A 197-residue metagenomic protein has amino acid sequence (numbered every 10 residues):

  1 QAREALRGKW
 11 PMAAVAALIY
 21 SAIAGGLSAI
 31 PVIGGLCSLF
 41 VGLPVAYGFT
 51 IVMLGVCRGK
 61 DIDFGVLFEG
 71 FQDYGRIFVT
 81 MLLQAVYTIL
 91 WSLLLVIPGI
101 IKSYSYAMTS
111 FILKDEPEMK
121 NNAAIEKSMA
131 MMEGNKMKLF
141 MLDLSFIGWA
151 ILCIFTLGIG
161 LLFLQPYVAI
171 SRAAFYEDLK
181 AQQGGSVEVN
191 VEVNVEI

Functional and structural regions predicted by a protein language model:
Q1-I197: Hydrophobic alpha-helical membrane segments
